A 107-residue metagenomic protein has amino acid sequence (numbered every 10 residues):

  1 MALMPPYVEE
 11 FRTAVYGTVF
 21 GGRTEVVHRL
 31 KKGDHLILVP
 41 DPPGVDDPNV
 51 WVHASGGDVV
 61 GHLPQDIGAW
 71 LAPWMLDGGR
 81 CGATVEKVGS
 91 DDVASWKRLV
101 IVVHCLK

Functional and structural regions predicted by a protein language model:
M1-K107: Conserved active-site motif detector
